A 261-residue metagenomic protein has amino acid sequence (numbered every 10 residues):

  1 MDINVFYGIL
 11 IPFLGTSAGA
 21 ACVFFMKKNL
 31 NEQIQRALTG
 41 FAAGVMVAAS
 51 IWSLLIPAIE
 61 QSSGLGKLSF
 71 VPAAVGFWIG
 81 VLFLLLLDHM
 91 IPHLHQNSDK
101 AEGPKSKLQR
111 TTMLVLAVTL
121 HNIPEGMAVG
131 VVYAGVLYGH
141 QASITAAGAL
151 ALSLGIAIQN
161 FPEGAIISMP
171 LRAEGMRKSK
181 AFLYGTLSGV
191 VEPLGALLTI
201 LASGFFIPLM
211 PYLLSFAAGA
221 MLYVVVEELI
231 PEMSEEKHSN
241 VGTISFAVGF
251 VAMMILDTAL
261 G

Functional and structural regions predicted by a protein language model:
M1-G261: Intrinsically disordered, metal-sensing/regulatory segments
